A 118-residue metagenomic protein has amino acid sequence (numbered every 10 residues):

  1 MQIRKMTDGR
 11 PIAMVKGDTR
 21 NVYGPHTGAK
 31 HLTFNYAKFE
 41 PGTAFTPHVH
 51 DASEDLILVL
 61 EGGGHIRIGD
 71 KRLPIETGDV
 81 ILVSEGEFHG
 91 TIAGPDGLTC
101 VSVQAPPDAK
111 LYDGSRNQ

Functional and structural regions predicted by a protein language model:
M1-H31, D113-Q118: A short, N-terminal "cap"/entry segment at the start of jelly-roll beta-barrel domains of the cupin/DSBH fold
D18, A52, K71, E87-F88 (+2 more regions): A generic "binding-loop/recognition-motif" signal
N21, N35-H50: Conserved short histidine dyad/triad with adjacent acidic residue
Y23-P25, T46-D51, I92-A93, G114: Short histidine-centered beta-strand/loop micro-motifs that create catalytic or ligand/metal-coordination sites
Y36, L82, D96-Y112: A short hydrophobic beta-strand segment most commonly corresponding to one strand of the jelly-roll/cupin
P47, I66-R67, V83, H89-P95: Short beta-strand His + acidic residue motifs that chelate non-heme Fe in jelly-roll/DSBH and cupin folds
A52-E54, L58-G64, G69: Glycine- and acidic-residue-biased ligand/ion/polar-headgroup-sensing regions
K71-E85: Short acidic-glycine-tyrosine-enriched beta hairpin
